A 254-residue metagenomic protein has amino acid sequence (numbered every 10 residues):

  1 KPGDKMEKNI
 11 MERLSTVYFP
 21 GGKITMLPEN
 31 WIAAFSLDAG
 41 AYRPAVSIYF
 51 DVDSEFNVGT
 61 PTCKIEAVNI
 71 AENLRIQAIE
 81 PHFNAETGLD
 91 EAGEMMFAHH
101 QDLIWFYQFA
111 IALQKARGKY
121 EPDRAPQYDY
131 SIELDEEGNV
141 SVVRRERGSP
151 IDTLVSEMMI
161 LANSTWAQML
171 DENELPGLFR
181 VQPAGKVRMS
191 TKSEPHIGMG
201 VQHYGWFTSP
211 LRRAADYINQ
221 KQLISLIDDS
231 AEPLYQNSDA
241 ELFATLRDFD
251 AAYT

Functional and structural regions predicted by a protein language model:
K1-T254: Electropositive polyanion-binding surfaces
